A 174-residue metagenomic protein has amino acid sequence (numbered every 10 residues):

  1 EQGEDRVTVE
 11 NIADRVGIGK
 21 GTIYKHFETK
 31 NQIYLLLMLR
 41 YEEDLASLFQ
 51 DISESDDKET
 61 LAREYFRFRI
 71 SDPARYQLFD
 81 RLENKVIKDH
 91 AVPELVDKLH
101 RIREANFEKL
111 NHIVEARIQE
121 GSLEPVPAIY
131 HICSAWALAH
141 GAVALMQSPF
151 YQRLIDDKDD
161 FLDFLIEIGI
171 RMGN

Functional and structural regions predicted by a protein language model:
E1, R15, Q32-I52, T60-R67 (+4 more regions): Alpha-helical structural segments
E1-Q32, L36: Helix-turn-helix
L37, Y41, L45, F49 (+5 more regions): Hydrophobic recognition helices of helix-based DNA-binding modules
F49-I52, D80-A91, M146-F150: Secondary-structure edge/capping motif, primarily at the C-terminal ends of alpha-helices and the immediately following
D56-Q77, I129-C133, D163-E167: Amphipathic alpha-helical segments that line or abut small-molecule/effector binding pockets and mediate allosteric
E64, R81-K85, S134, L138: Short acidic/histidine-centered micro-motifs embedded in hydrophobic/aromatic stretches that mark compact functional
I70-H112: Short secondary-structure transition hinges
Q119-L165: Hydrophobic/aromatic-rich alpha-helical bundle segments in the mid-to-C-terminal region
